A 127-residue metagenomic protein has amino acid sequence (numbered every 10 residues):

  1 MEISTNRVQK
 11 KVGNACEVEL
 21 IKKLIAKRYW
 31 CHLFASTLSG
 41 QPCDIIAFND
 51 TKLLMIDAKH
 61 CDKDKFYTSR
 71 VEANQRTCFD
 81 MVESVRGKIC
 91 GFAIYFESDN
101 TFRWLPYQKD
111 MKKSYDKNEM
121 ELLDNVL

Functional and structural regions predicted by a protein language model:
M1-S36: Acidic-basic catalytic patches of nuclease active cores, encompassing PD-(D/E)XK and other metal-cofactor nuclease
R7, Y29-W30, T77-V85, L123 (+1 more regions): Mixed-charge (Asp/Glu-Lys/Arg
K11, S84-L127: Domain-level recognition of nuclease-like catalytic cores that cleave nucleotide substrates
L24, I45-A47, T51-D64: Conserved catalytic cores of phosphodiester-cleaving nucleases, focusing on short active-site segments
W30-T51: Active-site metal-binding core of divalent-cation-utilizing nuclease and nuclease-like domains
F34, M55-A58, A93: Short, conserved beta-strand edge motifs with alternating hydrophobic and charged residues
G40-P42, T51-M55, N74, V85-G87: Short connector loops at helix/strand junctions that flank enzyme active sites, especially segments positioning acidic
Y67-Y95: Short, charged, amphipathic alpha-helix that recurs within catalytic cores of restriction-modification and other
